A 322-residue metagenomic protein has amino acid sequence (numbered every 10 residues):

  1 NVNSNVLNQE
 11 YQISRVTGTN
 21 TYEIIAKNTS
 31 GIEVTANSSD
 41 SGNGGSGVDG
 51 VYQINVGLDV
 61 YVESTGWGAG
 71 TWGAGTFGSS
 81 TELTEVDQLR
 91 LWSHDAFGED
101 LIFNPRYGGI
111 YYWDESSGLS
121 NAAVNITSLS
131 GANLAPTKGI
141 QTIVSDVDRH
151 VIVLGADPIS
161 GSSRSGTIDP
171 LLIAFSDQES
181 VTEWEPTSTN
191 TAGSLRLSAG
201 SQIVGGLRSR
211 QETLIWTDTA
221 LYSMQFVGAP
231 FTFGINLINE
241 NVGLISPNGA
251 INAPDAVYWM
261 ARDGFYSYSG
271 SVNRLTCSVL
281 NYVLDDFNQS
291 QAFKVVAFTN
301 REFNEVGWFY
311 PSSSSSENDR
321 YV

Functional and structural regions predicted by a protein language model:
V2-R90, L119-A122, G131-L134: Small/polar beta-strand repeat architecture
S64-T65, T71-F97, L134-D148, R196-S209 (+2 more regions): Structural signature of eukaryotic scaffold interfaces centered on beta-propeller domains
T76-E82, V124-A132, N190-R196, G234-N239: A short beta-strand motif characteristic of beta-propeller blades
E99-W113, L119-N121: Hydrophobic or amphipathic alpha-helical targeting/insertion segments
G109-D114, I159-S180, T219-Q225, D263-S269 (+1 more regions): Structural motif
G118-V124, T182-T189, A229-I235, R274-T276: Beta-strand initiation motifs
S145-R164: Solenoidal tandem-repeat scaffolds enriched in leucines and small polar residues
S198-V322: Beta-sheet-dominated scaffold domains
